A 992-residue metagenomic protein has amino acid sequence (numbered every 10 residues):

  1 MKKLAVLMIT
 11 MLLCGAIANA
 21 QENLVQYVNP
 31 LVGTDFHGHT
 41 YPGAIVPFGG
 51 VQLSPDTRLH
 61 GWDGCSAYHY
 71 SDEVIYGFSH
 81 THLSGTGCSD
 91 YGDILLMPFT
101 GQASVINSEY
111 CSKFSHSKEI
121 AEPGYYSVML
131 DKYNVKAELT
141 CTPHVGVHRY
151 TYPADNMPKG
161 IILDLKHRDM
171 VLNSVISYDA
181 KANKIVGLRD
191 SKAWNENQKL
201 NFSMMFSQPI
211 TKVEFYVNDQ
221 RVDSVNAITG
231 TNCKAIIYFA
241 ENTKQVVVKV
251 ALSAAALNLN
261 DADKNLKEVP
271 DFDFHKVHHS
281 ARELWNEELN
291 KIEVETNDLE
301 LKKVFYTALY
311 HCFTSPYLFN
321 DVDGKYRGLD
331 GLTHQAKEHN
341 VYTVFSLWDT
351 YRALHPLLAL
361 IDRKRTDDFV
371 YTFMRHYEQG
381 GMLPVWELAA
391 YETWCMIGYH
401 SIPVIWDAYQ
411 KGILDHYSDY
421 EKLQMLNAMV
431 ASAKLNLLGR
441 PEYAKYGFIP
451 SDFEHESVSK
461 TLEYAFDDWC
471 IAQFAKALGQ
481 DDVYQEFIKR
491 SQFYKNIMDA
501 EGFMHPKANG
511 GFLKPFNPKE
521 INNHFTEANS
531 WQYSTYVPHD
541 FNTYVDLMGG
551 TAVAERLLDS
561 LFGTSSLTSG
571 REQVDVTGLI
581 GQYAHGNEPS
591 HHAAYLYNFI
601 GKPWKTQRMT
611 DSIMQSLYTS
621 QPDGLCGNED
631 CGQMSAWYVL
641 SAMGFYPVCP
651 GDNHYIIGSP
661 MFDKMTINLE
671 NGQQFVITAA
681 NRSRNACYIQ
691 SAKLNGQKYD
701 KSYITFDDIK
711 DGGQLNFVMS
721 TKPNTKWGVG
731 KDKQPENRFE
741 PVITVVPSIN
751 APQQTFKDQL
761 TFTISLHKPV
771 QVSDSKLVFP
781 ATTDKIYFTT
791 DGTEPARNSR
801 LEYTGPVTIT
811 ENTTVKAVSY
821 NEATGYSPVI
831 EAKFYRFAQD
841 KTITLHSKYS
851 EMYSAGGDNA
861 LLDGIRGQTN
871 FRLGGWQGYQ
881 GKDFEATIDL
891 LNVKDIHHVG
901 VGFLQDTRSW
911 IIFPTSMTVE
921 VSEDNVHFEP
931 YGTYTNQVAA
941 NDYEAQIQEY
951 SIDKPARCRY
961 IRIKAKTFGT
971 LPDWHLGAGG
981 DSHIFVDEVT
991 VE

Functional and structural regions predicted by a protein language model:
M1-Q21: Bacterial Sec-dependent N-terminal signal peptides
A20, N737-F884: Short, compositionally stereotyped local motifs that mark structural "simplifiers"
Q21-H355, A359-P403, Y409-L462, C470 (+9 more regions): Accessory carbohydrate-recognition regions in carbohydrate-active enzymes
A235-Y238, T804-I809, A945-D953: Exposed aromatic-hydrophobic patches
Q245, G712, T810-T814, C958-Y960: Extracellular Ig-like/FN3 beta-sandwich strand-entry sites
S691-K693, K785-T789, T918-E920: Beta-strand signatures of extracellular beta-sandwich domains
P723-K726, E822-Y826, T967-W974: Short acidic/polar inter-strand loop motif in beta-rich domains
Q868-G932, E944-E992: Aromatic, loop-rich ligand-recognition surfaces of beta-strand-rich domains
